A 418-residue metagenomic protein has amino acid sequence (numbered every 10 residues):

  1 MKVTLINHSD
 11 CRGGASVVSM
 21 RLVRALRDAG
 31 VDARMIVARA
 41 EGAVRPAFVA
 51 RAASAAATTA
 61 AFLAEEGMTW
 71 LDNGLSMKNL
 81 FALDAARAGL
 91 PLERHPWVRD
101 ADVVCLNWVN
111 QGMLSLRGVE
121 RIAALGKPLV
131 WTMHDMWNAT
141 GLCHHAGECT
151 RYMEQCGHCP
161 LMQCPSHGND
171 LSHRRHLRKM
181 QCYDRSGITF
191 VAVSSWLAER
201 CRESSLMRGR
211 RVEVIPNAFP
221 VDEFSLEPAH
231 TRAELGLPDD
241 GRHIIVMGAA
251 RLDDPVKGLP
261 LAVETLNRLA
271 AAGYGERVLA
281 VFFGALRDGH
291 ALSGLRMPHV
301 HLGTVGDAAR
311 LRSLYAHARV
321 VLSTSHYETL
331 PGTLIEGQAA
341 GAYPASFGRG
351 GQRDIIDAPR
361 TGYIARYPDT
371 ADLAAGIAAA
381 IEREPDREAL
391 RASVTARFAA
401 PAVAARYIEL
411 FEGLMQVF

Functional and structural regions predicted by a protein language model:
H176-K179, S225-P238: A short helix/loop element that forms part of the nucleotide-sugar donor recognition site in Leloir-type
P238-K257, V263-L266: Conserved donor-binding/catalytic core segment of Leloir-type glycosyltransferases
G284-R312: Nucleotide-activated donor-binding/catalytic signature segment of Leloir-type glycosyltransferases, i.e., the conserved
S313-A318, Y407: Short alpha-helical donor nucleotide-sugar binding micro-motif in glycosyltransferases
H326: Aromatic "clamp/platform" in nucleotide-sugar-dependent glycosyltransferases that forms part of the donor/acceptor
Y343-S346: Short hydrophobic beta-strand element within catalytic cores of glycosyltransferases and related nucleotide-activated
A358-P359, Y363-T370, A378-E384: Conserved acidic donor-binding segment of nucleotide-sugar-dependent glycosyltransferases
P385-A400, R406, G413: A short, well-ordered alpha-helix in the C-terminal region of glycosyltransferases
